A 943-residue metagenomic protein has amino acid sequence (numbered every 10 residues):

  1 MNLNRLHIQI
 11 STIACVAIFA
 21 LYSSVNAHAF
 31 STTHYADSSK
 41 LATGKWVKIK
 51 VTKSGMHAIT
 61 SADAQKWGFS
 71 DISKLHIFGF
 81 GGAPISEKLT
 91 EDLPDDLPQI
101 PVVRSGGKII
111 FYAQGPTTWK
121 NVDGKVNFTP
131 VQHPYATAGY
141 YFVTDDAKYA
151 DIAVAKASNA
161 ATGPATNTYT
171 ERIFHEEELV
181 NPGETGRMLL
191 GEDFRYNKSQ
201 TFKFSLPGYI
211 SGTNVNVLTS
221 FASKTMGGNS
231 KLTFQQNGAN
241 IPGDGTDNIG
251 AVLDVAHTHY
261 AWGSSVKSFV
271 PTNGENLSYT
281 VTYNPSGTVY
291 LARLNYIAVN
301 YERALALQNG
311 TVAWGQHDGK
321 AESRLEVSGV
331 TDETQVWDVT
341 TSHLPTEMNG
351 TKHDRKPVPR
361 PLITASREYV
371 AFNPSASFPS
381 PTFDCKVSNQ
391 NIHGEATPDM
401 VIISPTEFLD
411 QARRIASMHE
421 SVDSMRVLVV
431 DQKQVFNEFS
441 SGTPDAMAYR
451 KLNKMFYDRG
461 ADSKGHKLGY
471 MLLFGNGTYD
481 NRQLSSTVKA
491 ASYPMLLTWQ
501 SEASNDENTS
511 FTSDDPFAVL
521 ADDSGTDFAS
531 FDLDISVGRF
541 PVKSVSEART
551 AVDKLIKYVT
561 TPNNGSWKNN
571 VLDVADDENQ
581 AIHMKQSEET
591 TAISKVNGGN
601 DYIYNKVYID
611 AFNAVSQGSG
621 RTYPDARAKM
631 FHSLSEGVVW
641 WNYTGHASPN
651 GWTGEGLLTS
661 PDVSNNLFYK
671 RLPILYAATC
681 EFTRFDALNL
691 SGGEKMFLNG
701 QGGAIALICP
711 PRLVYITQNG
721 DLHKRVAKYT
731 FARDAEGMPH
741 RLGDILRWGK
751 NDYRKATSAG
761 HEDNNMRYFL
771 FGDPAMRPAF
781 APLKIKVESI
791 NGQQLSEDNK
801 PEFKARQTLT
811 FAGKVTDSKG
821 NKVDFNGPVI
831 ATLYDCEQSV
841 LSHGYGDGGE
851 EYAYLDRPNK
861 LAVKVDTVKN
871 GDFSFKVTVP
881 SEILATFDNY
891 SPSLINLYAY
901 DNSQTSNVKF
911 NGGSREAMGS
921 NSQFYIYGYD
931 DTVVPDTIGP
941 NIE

Functional and structural regions predicted by a protein language model:
M1-T32, I708: Bacterial Sec-dependent N-terminal signal peptides
H28-V865, K869-K876, T886-S891, N896-D931 (+1 more regions): Cysteine-dependent hydrolase recognition
